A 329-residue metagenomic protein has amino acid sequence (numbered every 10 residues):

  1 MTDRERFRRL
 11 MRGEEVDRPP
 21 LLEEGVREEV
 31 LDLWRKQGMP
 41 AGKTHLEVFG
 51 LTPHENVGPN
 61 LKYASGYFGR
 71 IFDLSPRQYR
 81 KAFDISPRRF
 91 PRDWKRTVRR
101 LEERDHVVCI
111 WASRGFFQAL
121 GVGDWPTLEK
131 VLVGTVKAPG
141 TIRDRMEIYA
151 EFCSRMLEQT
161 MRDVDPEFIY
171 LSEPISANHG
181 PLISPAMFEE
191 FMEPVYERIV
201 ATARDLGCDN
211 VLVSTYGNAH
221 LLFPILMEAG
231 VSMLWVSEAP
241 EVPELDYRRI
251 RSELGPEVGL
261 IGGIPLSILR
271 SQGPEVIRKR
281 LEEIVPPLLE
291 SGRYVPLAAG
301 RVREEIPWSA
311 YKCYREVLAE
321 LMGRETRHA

Functional and structural regions predicted by a protein language model:
M1-R35, M39, R80-A329: Active-site loop segments of alpha/beta catalytic cores
E28, A41, P53, L61 (+2 more regions): Polar low-complexity intrinsically disordered regions enriched in Ser/Thr and small residues
P40-K62, D163: Catalytic domains of carbohydrate-active enzymes, especially glycoside hydrolases
S65-I71, A119-D124: Short, conserved acidic/polar surface loops in the N-terminal third of protein domains
R70-K81: Active-site gating loops and adjacent loop-to-helix segments of metal-dependent hydrolytic enzymes
